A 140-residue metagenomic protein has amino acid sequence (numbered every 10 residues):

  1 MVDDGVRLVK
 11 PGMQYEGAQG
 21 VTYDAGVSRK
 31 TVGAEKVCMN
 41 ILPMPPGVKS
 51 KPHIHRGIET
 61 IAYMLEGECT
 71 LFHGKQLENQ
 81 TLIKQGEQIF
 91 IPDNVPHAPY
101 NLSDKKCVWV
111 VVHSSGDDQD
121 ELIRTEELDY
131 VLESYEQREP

Functional and structural regions predicted by a protein language model:
M1-K36, K51, R124-P140: A short, N-terminal "cap"/entry segment at the start of jelly-roll beta-barrel domains of the cupin/DSBH fold
V32, G57, Q76, D104-K105: Short strand-connecting beta-turns/loops that link adjacent beta-strands
V32-E35, M44-V48, E66-T70, S115-G116: Short, charged/polar surface micro-motifs in flexible loops or helix N-caps
M39-P43, I61, Q80, Q88-F90 (+1 more regions): Conserved hydrophobic/aromatic beta-strand scaffold that supports enzyme active sites
N40-R56: Conserved short histidine dyad/triad with adjacent acidic residue
K51-H53, L71-F72, Q80, I91 (+1 more regions): Short beta-strand His + acidic residue motifs that chelate non-heme Fe in jelly-roll/DSBH and cupin folds
I58-Q85: A short beta-strand-loop-beta hairpin characteristic of the jelly-roll/cupin
K84-Q85, D93-Q119: Ligand-binding loop in jelly-roll beta-barrel domains
